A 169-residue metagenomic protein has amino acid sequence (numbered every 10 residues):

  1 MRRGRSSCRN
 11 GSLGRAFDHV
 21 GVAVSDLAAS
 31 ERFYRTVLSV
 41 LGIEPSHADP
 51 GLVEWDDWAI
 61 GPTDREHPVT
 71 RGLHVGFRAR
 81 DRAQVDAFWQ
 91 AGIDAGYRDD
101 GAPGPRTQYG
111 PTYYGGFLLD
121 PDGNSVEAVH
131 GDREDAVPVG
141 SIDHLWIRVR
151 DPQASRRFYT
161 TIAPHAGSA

Functional and structural regions predicted by a protein language model:
M1-L13, V40, P50-A59, G72-L73 (+4 more regions): Amphipathic alpha-helical "stalk" segments
R2-S12, D94-S141: Vicinal oxygen chelate
G11-A23, S46-R71, T112-Y114, L118-P121 (+1 more regions): Accessory recognition modules or surfaces
V20, V75, L145: Hydrophobic adenine-recognition pocket in adenosine-nucleotide-binding enzymes
G21-I60, R148-A169: Core segments of cupin and vicinal oxygen chelate
V24-A29, G76-D122, V149-A154: Vicinal oxygen chelate
L41-G42, T63, G96-Y97, P121-D122 (+1 more regions): Amphipathic alpha-helical interaction segments
